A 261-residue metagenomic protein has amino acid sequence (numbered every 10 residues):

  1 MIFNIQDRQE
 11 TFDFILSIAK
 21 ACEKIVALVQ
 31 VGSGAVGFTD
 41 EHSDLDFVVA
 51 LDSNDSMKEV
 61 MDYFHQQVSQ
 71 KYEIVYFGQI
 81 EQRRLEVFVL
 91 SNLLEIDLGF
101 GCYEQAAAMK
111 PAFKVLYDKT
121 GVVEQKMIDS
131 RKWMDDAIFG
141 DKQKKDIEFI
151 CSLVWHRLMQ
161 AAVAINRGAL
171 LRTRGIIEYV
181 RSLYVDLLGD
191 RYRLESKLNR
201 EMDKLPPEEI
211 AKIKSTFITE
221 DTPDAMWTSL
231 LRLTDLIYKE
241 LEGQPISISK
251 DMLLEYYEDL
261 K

Functional and structural regions predicted by a protein language model:
M1-I5, E10, Q66-R167, R172 (+1 more regions): Conserved NTP/Mg2+-binding pocket subregion across the NTase superfamily
M1-L28: Helical scaffold of the NTase/Pol beta-like nucleotidyltransferase catalytic core
D13-F14, V31-S33, E81-R84: Short alpha-helical segments and helix-capping/turn motifs at coil-helix boundaries
I15, A19, K24, F64-Y72 (+1 more regions): Hydrophobic, Leu/Ile/Phe/Ala-enriched alpha-helical segments that form helix-helix packing faces
S17-A21, G37-E41, V87-F88: Short secondary-structure boundary/capping segments within folded domains
V29-Q66: Catalytic metal-binding acidic patch
W133, A137-K261: Conserved nucleotidyltransferase catalytic core and NTase-mimicking acidic/glycine-rich helix/loop elements in nucleic
